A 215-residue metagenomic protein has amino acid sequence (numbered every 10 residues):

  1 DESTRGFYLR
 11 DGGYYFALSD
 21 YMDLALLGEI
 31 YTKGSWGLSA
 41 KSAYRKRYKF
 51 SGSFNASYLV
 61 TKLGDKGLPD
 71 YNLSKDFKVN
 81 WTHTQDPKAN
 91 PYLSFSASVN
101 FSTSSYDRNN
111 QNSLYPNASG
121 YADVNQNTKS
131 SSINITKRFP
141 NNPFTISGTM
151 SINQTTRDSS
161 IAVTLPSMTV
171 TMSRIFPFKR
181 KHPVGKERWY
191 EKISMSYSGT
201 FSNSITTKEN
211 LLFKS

Functional and structural regions predicted by a protein language model:
D1-S215: Outer-membrane beta-barrel proteins and related beta-barrel translocases across Gram-negative bacteria
